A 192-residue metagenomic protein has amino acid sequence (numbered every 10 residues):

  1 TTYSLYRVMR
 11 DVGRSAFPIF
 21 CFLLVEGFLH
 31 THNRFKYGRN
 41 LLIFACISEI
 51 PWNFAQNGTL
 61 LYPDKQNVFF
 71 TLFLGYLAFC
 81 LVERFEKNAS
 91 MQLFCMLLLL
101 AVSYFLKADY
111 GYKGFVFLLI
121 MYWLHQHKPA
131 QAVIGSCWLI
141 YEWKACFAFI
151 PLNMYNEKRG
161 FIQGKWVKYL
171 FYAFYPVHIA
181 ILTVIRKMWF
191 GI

Functional and structural regions predicted by a protein language model:
T1-I192: Alpha-helical transmembrane segments and their immediate juxtamembrane cytosolic regions
